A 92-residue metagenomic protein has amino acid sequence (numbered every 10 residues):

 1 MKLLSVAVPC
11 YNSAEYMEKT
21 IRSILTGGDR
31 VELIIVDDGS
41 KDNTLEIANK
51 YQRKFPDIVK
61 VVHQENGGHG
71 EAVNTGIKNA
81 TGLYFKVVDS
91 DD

Functional and structural regions predicted by a protein language model:
M1-S5: Extreme N-terminal starter segment of soluble prokaryotic enzymes
V8-K19, G39: Active-site beta-to-alpha loop of glycosyltransferases that engages the nucleotide-sugar donor
E15-E18, D42-Y51: Acidic helix N-cap motif at the loop->helix transition within catalytic regions of sugar-transfer enzymes
R22-V31: Short, acidic, metal-binding catalytic loop of nucleotide-sugar glycosyltransferases
S23, D37-E46, G68, D89: A conserved acidic beta->alpha catalytic loop
V31-G39, K60-E65, D89-S90: Short beta-strand/loop segment that forms part of the nucleotide-sugar
Q64-A80: Glycine-rich, basic loop-to-helix element that forms the pyrophosphate-binding segment of sugar-nucleotide handling
F85: Short aromatic/hydrophobic "clamp" motif used to bind/position activated sugar donors
